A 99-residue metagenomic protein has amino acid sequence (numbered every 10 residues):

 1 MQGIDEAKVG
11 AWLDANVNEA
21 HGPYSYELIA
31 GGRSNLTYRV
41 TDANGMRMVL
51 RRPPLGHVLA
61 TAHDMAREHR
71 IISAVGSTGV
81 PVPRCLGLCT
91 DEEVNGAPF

Functional and structural regions predicted by a protein language model:
M1-Y24: Juxta-kinase regulatory segment immediately upstream of eukaryotic protein kinase catalytic domains
Y24-F99: ATP-binding pocket architecture of kinase catalytic cores
